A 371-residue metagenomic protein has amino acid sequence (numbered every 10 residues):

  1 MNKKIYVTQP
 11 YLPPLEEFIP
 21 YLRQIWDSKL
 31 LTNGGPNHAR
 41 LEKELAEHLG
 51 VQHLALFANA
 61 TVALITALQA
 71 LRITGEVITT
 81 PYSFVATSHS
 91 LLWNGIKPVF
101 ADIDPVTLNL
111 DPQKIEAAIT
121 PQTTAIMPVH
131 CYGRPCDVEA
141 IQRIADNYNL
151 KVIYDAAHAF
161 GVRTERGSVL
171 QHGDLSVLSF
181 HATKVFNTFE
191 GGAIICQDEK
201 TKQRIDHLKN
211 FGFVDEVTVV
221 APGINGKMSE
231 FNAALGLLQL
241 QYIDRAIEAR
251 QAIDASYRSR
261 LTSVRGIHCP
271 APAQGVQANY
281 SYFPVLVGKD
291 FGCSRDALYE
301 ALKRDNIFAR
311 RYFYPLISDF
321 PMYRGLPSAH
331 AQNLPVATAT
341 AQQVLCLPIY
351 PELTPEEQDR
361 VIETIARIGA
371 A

Functional and structural regions predicted by a protein language model:
M1-L31, P348: N-terminal "arm"/small-domain region of PLP-dependent enzymes with the aminotransferase-like
L30, G34-E76, Y82, S90-W93 (+2 more regions): Phosphate-binding glycine-rich loop
P36-E44, H48-Q52, Q113, A117 (+4 more regions): PLP-dependent aminotransferase class I/II
A55, I78, V99, V152-I153 (+3 more regions): Structural detector of well-ordered beta-strand residues that form the stable sheet scaffold of enzyme domains
Q69-A156, R163: PLP-dependent aminotransferase-like
S83, V106-T107, G133, K184 (+3 more regions): Glycine-/small-residue-rich active-site loops that bind phosphorylated ligands and cofactors
Y154-T188, D215-V220: Conserved active-site segment immediately N-terminal to the catalytic lysine that forms the internal aldimine
L178-S179, G192-D198, L237: Short beta-strand-to-turn element immediately C-terminal to the catalytic PLP-Schiff-base lysine in fold type I
